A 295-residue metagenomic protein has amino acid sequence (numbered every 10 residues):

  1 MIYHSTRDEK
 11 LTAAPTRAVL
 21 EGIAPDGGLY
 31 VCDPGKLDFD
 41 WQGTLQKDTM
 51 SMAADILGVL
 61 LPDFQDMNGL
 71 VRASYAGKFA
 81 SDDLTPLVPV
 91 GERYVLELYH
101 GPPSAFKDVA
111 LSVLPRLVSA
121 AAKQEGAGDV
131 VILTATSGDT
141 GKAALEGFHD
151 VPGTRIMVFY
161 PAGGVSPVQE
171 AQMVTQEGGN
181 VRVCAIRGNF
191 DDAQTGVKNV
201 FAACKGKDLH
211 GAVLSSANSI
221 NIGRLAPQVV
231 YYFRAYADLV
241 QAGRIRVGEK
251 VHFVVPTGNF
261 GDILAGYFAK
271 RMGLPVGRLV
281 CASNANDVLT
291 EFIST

Functional and structural regions predicted by a protein language model:
M1-T295: PLP-dependent amino-acid enzyme catalytic core
